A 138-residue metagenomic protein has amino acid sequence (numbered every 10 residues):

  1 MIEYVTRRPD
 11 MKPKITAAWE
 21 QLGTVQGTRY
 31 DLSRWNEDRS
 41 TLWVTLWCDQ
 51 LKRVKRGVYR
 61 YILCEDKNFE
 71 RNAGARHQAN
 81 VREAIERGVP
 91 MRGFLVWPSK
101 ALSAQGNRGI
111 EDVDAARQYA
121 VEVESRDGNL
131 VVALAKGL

Functional and structural regions predicted by a protein language model:
I2-L138: Short helix-coil boundary/hinge micro-motifs
